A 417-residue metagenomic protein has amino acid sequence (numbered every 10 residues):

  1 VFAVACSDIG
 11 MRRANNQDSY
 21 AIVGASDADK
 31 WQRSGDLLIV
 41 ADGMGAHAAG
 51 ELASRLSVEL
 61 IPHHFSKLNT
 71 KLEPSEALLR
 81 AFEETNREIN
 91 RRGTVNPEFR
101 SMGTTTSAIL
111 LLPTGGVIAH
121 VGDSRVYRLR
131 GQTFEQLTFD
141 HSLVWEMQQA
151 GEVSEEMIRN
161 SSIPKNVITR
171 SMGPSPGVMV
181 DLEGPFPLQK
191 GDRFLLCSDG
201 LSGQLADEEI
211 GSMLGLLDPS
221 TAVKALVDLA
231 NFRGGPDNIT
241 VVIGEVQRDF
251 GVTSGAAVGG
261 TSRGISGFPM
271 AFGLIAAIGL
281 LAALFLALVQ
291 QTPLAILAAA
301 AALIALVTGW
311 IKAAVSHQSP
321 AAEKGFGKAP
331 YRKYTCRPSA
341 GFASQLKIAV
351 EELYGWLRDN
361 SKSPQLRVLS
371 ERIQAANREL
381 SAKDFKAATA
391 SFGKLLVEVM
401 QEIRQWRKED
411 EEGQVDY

Functional and structural regions predicted by a protein language model:
V1-R358, S363-R378, K386-Y417: PP2C/PPM-type serine/threonine phosphatase catalytic domain
